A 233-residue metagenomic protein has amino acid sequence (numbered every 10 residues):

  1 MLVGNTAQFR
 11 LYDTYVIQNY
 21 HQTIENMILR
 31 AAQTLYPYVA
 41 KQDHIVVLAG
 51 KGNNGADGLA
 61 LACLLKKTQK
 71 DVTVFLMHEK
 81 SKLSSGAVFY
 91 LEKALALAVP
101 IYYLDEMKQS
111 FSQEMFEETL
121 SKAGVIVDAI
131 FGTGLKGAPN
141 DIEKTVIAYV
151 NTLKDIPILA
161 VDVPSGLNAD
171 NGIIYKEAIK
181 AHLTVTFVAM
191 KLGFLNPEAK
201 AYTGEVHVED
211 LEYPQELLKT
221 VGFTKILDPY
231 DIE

Functional and structural regions predicted by a protein language model:
M1-H78, S84, V88, L195-E233: Small-residue (G/A/S/T)-rich helix-start motifs and N-terminal tracts that mark the onset
L2-G4, G124-E233: YjeF_N-associated NAD(P)HX repair module
Y36-I130, A138-V161: Nucleotide and nucleotide-moiety/phosphate-recognizing core
